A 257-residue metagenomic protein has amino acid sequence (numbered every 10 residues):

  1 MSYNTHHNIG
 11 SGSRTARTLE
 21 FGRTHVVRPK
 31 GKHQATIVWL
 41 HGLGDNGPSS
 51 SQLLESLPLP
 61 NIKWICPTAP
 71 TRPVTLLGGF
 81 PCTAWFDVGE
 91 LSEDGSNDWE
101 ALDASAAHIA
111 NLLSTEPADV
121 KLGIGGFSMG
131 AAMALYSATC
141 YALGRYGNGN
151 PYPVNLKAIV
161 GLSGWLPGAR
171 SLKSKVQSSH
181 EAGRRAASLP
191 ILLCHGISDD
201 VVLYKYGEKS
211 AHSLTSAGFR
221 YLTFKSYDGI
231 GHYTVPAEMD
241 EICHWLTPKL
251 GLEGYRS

Functional and structural regions predicted by a protein language model:
Y3-G123: Serine-hydrolase catalytic machinery in alpha/beta-hydrolase-like enzymes
H6, G144-Y152: Intrinsically disordered, low-complexity domain-flanking/linker segments in eukaryotic proteins, enriched
R28-K30, G149-Y255: The feature captures the conserved acid-bearing segment of alpha/beta-hydrolase catalytic domains
W39-L40, G125, L162, C194: Short hydrophobic segments within beta-strands
Q52, Y136-C140: Active-site signature of alpha/beta-hydrolase-fold catalytic machinery across serine- and Asp/Cys-nucleophile hydrolases
L57, Y141-R145, G218: Active-site catalytic pocket residues across diverse enzymes, especially alpha/beta-hydrolases
G126-G130, A134: Gly/Ala-rich beta-loop-alpha elbow adjacent to hydrolase catalytic centers
